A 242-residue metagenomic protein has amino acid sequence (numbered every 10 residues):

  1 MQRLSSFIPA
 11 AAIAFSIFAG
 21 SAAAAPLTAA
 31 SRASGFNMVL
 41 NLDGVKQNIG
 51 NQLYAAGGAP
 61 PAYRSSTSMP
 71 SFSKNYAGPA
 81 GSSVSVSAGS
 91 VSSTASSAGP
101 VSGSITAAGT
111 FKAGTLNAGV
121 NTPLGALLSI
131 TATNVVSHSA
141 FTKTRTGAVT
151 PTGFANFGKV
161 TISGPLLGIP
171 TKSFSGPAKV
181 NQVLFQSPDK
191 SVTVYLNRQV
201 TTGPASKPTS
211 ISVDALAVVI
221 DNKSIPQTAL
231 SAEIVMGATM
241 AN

Functional and structural regions predicted by a protein language model:
M1-P9: Bacterial N-terminal signal peptides that target proteins for export
P9-I17: Bacterial N-terminal signal peptides
F18-P26: Sec/Tat signal peptide C-region and signal peptidase I cleavage site
A25-N242: Extended, solvent-exposed, non-transmembrane regions
